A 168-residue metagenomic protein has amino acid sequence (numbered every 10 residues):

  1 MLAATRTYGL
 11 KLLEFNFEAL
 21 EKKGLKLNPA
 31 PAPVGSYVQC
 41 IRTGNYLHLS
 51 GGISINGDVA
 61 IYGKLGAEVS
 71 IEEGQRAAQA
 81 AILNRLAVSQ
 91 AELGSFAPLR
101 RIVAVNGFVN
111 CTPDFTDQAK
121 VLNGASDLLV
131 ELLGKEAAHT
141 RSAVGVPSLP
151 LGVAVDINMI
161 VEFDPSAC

Functional and structural regions predicted by a protein language model:
M1-L2, R6-Y8: N-terminal mitochondrial targeting presequences
Y8-C168: Short, polar/acidic, helix-capping and beta-turn segments at strand->helix junctions that line the mouths
